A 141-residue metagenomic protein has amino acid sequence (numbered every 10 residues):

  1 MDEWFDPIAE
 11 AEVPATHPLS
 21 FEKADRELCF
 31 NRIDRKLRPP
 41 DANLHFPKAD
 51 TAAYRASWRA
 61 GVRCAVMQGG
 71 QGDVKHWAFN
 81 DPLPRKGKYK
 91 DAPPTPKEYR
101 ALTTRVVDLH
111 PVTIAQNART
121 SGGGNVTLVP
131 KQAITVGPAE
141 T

Functional and structural regions predicted by a protein language model:
D2-V66, L128: Ligand-binding beta-strand-loop-alpha-helix segment within the catalytic cores of soluble metabolic enzymes
E3-W4, V74, H110-V112: Generic structural motif
P7, F79-D81, V136: Generic structural "secondary-structure junction" signal
H17, G69-G72, A133: Generic detector of ordered secondary-structure context
L19, G124-V126, T135: A generic "functional-site adjacency" signal
P47-D91: ATP/pyrophosphate-binding catalytic subdomain of soluble kinases
A78-P130: Class I SAM-dependent methyltransferase SAM-binding "motif I" and its flanking Rossmann-like core
V129-T141: A short, acidic, amphipathic alpha-helical segment used as a generic capping/interface helix at domain edges
